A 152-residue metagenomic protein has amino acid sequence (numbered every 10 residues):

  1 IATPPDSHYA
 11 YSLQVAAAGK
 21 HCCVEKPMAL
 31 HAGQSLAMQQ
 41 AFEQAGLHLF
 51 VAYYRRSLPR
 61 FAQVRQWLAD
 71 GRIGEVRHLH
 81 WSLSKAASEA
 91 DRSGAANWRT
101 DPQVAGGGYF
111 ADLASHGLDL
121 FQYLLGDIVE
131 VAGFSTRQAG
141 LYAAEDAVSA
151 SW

Functional and structural regions predicted by a protein language model:
I1, P27, Y53, Y109-F110: Glycine- and other small-residue-rich loops at beta-strand/loop junctions that grip anionic moieties
I1-A41: Beta-loop-alpha module in the N-terminal Rossmann-like domain of NAD(P)-dependent dehydrogenases, especially those
V24, A32, V51, A132-S135: Short loop/edge segments at beta-strand edges and connector loops that shape dinucleotide/nucleotide cofactor-binding
A37-R55, E75-H78: Rossmann-fold dehydrogenase core element
R55-L141: Predominantly a Rossmann-like dinucleotide-binding segment in NAD(P)-dependent oxidoreductases
A143-V148: A short, glycine/Asx- and small/polar-enriched loop/turn that sits immediately N-terminal to a beta-strand
A150-W152: Active-site beta-strand termini and strand-to-loop segments that position acidic
